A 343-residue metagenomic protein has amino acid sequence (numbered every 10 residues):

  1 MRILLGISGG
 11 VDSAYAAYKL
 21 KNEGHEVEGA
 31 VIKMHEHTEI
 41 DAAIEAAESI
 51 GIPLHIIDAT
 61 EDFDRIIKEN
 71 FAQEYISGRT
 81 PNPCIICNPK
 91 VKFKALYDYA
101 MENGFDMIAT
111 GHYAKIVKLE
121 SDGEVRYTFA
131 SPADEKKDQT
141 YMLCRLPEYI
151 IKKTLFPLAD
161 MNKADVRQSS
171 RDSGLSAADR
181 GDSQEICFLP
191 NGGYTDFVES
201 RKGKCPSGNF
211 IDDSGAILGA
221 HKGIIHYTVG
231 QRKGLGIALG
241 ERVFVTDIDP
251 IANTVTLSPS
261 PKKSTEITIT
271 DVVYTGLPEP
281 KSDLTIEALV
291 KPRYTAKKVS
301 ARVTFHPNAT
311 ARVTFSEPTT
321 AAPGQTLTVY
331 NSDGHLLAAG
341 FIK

Functional and structural regions predicted by a protein language model:
M1-C144, L155, A164-D165, R171 (+1 more regions): ATP-dependent adenylation/nucleotidyltransferase module used to activate substrates
A109-I116, S121, V125-K343: AMP-forming adenylation/ATP pyrophosphatase catalytic core
